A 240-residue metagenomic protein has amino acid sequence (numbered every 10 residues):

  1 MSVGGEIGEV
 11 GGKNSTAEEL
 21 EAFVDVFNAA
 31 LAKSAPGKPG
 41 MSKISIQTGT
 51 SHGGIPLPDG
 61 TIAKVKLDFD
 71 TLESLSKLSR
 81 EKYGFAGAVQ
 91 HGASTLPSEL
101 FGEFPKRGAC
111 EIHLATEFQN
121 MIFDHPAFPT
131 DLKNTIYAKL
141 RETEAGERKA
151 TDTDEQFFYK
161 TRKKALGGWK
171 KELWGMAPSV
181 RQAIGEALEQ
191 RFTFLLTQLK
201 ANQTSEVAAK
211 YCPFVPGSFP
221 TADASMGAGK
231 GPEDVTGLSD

Functional and structural regions predicted by a protein language model:
M1-Y83: Alpha/beta enzyme core
I7-G8, G49, G92-A93, T116-Q119: Short, ordered loop/turn segments at secondary-structure junctions
S15, T95-G108: Catalytic cores of alpha/beta
V26-S34, Q47, S51, L78 (+7 more regions): Change "in soluble alpha/beta enzymes" to "in soluble alpha/beta proteins
P56-T61, I122-A138, F192, L196: C-terminal helical cap(s) of enzyme catalytic domains, especially alpha/beta-barrels
G87-L96: Glycine-rich beta-to-alpha transition loops that act as phosphate-gripper elements at the mouths of alpha/beta enzyme
F101, R107-P126: Glycine-rich phosphate-binding active-site loops on the catalytic face of alpha/beta enzymes
Q156-D240: C-terminal extensions of enzymes
